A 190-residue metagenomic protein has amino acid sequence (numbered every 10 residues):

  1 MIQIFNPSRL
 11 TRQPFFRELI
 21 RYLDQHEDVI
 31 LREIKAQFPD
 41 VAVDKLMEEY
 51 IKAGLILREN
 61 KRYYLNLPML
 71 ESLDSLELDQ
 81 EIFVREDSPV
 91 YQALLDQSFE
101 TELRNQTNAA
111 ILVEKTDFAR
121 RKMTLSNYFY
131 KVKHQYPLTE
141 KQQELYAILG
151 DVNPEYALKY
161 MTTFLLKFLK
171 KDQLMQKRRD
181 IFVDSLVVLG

Functional and structural regions predicted by a protein language model:
M1-R9: Short, Lys/Arg-enriched N-terminal segment that forms or immediately precedes the first helix of a structured domain
R9-E18, P154: Short helix-coil-helix linker/hinge
E18-H26: Short amphipathic alpha-helical elements of helix-turn-helix/winged-helix folds
Q25-F38, E140-K177: Short acidic, hydrophobic short linear motifs in intrinsically disordered regions
F38-K52, D172-L189: Short amphipathic alpha-helical interaction segments
R62-P68: Minor-groove-contacting beta-hairpin "wing" of winged helix-turn-helix DNA-binding domains
M69-R104: Short, amphipathic alpha-helical interaction segments positioned at domain boundaries
